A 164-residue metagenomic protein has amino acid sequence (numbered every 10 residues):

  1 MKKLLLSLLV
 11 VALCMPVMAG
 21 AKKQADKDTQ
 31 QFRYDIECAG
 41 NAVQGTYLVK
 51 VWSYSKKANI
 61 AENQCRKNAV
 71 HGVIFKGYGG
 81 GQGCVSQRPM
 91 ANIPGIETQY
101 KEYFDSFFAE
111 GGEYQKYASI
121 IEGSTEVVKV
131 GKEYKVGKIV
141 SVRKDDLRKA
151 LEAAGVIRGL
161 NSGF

Functional and structural regions predicted by a protein language model:
L4-L13: Sec-dependent N-terminal signal peptides
L13-A19: C-terminal segment of classical bacterial N-terminal signal peptides
A19-F164: Domain-level marker for long, solvent-exposed, non-transmembrane regions
